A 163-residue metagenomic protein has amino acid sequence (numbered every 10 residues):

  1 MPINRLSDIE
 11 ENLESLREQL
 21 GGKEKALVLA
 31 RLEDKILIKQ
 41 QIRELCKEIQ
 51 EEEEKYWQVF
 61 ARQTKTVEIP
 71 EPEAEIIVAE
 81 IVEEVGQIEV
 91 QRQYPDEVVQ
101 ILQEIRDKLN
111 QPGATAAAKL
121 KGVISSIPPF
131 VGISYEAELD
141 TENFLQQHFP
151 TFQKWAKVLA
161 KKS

Functional and structural regions predicted by a protein language model:
M1-R17: Short, charge/polar-rich alpha-helical segments
E14-K39, L120-G122: Short E/K-rich amphipathic alpha-helical oligomerization segments
L29-A117: Membrane-active, amphipathic/fusogenic segments and juxtamembrane/transmembrane anchors that bind or insert into lipid
V98-S163: Membrane-inserting effector segments that mediate pore formation, membrane fusion, or transient membrane insertion
